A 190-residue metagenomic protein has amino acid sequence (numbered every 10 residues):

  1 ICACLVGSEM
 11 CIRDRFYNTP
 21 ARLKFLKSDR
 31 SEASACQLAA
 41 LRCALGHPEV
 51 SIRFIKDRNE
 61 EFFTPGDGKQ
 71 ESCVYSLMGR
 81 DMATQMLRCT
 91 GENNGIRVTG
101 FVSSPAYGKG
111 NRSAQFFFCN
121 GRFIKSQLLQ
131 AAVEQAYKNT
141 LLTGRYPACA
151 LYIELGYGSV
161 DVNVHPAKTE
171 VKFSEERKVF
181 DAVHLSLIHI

Functional and structural regions predicted by a protein language model:
I1-G7: Positively charged, low-complexity/disordered segments
S8-E9, R13-I188: N-terminal phosphate-binding caps/lids of nucleotide- and nucleic-acid-binding domains
